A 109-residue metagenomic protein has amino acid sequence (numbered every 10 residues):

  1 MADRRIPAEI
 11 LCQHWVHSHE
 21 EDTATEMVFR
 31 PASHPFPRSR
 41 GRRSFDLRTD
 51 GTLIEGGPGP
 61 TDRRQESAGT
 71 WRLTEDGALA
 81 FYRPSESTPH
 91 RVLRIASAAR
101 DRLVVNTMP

Functional and structural regions predicted by a protein language model:
M1-P109: Lipid interaction determinants
